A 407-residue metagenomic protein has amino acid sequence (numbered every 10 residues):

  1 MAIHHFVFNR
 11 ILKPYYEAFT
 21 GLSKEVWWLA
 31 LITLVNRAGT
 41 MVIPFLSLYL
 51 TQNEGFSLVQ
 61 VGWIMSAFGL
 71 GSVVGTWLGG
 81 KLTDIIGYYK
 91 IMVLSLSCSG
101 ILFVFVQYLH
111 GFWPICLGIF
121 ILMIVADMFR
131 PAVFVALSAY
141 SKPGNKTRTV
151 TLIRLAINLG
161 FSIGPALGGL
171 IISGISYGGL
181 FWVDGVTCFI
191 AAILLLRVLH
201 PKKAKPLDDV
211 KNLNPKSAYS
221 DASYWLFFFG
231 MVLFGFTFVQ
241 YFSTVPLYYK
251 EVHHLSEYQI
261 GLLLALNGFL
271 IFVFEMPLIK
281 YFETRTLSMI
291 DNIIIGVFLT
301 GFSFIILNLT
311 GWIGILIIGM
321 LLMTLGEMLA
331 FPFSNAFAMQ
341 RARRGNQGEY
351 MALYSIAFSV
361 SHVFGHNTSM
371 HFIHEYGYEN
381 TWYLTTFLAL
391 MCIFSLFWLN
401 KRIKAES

Functional and structural regions predicted by a protein language model:
A2-S23, H200-F228: Juxtamembrane intracellular "pre-TM" segments in multi-pass secondary transporters
S23-G69, W225-L226, G230, G235-H253 (+1 more regions): Helix-loop boundary and gating motifs at the non-cytosolic
M41, G69-V73, W77, F161-S162 (+2 more regions): Residue-level signature of mid-helix packing/kink "hotspots" within the transmembrane helices of 12-pass Major
G75-G87, E275-L287: Helix-to-loop junctions at the C-terminal end of transmembrane segments in multipass secondary transporters
S97-H110, F298-G311: C-terminal ends and interior cores of transmembrane alpha-helices in multi-pass membrane transporters/permeases
F120-I157: Cytoplasmic helix-loop-helix junction between adjacent transmembrane helices in 12-TM secondary transporters
S173-V186, H371-A389: A membrane-interface helix-boundary motif in multi-pass transporters
